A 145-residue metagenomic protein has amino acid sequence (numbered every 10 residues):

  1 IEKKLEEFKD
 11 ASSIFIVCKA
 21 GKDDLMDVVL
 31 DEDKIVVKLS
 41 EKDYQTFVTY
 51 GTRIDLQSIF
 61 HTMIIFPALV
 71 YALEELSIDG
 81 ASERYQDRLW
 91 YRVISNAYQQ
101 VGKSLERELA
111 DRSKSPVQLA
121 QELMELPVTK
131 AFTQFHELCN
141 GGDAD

Functional and structural regions predicted by a protein language model:
I1-D145: Bergerat-fold GHKL/Histidine-kinase-like ATPase
